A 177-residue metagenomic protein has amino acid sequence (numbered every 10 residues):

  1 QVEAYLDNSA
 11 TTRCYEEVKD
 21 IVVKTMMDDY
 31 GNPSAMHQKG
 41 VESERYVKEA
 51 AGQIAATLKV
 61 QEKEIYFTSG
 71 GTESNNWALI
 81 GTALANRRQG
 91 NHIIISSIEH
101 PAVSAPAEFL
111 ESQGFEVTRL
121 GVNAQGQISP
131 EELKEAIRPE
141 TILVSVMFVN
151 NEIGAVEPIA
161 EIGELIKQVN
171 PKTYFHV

Functional and structural regions predicted by a protein language model:
Q1-V177: Pyridoxal 5′-phosphate
